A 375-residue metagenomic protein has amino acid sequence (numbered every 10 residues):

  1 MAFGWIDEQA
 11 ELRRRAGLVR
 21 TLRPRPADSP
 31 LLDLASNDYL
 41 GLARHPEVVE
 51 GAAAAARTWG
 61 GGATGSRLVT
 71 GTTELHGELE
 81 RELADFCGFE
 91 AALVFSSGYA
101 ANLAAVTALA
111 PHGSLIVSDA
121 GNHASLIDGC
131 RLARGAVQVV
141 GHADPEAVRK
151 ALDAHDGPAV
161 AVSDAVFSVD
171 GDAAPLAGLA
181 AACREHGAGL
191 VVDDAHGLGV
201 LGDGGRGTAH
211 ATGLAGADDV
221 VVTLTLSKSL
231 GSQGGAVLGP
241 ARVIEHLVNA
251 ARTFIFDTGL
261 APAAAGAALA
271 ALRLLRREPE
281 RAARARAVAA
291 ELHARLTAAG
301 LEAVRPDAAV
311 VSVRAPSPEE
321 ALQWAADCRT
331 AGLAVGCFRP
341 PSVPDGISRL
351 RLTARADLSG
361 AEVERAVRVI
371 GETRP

Functional and structural regions predicted by a protein language model:
A2-G62, A188: N-terminal "arm"/small-domain region of PLP-dependent enzymes with the aminotransferase-like
W5, L42, R286-A290, T297-G332 (+3 more regions): Conserved PLP-binding catalytic core of the aspartate aminotransferase-like
L42, P46, E50, A54 (+5 more regions): PLP-dependent enzyme catalytic core of the Aspartate aminotransferase-like
E50, A55-S97: Conserved N-terminal alpha-helix of the aminotransferase class I/II PLP-enzyme fold
A105-A124, P145: Conserved PLP-anchoring active-site segment centered on the Schiff-base-forming lysine
Q138, H142-V192: Active-site phosphate-binding strand-loop segment of PLP-dependent enzymes
H210-H246: Active-site PLP attachment segment
A265-A283, A294-L301: Amphipathic alpha-helix from the class-I
